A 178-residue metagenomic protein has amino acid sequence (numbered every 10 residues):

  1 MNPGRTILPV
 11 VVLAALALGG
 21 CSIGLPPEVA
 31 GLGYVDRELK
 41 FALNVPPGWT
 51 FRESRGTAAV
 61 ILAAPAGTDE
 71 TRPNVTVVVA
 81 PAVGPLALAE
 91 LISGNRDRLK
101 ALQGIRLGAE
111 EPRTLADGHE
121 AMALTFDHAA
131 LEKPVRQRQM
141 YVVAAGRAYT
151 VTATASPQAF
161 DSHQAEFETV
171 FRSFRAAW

Functional and structural regions predicted by a protein language model:
M1-V11: Bacterial N-terminal signal peptides that target proteins for export
A17-G20: C-terminal motif of bacterial Sec signal peptides marking the signal peptidase cleavage site
S22-L25: Bacterial signal peptide processing site
E28-G33, A58-V60, A116-T125: Short, hydrophobic/aromatic-rich segments at coil-to-beta transitions
E38-E90: Secretory pathway targeting signatures of secreted, lumenal, and periplasmic proteins
P46, A89-R96, R138, Q164-F171: Extracytoplasmic/secreted envelope proteins and their assembly/folding machinery, especially bacterial periplasmic
W49, Y149-W178: Surface-exposed amphipathic alpha-helical segments
S93-V142: Signature of long, low-cysteine stretches enriched in small and polar/charged residues
